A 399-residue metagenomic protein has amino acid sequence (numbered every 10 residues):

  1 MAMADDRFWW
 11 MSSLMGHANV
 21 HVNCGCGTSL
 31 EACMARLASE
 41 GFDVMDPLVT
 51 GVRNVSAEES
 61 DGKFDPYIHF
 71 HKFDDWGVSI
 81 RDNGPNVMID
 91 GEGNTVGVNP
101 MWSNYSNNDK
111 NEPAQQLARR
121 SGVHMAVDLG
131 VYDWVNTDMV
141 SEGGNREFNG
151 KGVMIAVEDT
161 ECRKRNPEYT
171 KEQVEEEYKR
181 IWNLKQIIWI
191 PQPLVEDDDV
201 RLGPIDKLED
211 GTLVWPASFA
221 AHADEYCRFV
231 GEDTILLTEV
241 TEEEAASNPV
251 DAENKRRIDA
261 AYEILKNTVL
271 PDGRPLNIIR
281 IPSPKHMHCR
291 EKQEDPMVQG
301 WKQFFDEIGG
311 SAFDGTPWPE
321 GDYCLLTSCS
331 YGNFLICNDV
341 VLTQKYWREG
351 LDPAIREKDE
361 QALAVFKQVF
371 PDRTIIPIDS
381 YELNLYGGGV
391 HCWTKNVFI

Functional and structural regions predicted by a protein language model:
M1-I399: Histidine/cysteine-enriched polar flanking segments
